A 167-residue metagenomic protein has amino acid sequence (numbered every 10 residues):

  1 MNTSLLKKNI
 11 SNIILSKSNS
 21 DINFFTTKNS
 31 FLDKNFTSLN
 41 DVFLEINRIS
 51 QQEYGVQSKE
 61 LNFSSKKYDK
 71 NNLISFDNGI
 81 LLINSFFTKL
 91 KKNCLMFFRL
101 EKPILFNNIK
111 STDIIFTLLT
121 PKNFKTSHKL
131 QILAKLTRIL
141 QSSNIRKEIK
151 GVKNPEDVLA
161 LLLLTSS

Functional and structural regions predicted by a protein language model:
M1-S167: Cytosolic covalent-transfer regions centered on His/Cys nucleophiles that carry phosphoryl or persulfide groups
